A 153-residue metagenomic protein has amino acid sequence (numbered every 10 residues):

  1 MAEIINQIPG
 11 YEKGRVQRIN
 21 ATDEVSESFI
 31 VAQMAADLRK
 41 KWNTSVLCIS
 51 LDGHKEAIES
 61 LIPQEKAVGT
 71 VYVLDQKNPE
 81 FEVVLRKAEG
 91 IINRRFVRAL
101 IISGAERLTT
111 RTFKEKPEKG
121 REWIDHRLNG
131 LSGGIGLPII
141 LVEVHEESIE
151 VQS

Functional and structural regions predicted by a protein language model:
M1-A2, R94-V97, S148-S153: C-terminal regions of RecA-like/P-loop NTPase motor modules
M1-K66, R86: The Walker A/P-loop phosphate-binding site
Y11, R39-K40, I92, L131-G133: Conserved ATPase "switch" residues in P-loop NTPase domains
G14, R95, I135: Structured loop/turn residues at beta-strand edges in well-structured enzyme cores
R18, A99-S103, I140: Structural motif
A35-A36, A88-E89, D125-N129: Short amphipathic alpha-helical segments and helix-helix/interface helices
W42-W123: Conserved inter-motif catalytic segment of the P-loop NTP-binding fold
E122, H126-S153: Phosphate-binding/switch region of NTP-binding enzymes
